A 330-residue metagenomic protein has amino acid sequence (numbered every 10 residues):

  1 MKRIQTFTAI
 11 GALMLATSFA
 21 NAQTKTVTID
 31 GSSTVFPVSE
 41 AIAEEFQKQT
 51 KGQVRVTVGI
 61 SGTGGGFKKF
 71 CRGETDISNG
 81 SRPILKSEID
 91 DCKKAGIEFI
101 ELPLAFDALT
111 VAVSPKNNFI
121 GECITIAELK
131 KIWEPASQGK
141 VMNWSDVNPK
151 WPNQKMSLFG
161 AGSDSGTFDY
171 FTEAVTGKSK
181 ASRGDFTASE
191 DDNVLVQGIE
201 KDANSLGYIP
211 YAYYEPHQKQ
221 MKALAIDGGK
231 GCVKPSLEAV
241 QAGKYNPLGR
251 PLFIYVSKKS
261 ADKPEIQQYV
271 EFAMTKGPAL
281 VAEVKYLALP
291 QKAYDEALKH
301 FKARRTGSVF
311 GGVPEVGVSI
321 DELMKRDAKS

Functional and structural regions predicted by a protein language model:
M1, F19-N21: Glycine-centered signal
M1-T8: Bacterial N-terminal signal peptides that target proteins for export
T8-S18: Bacterial N-terminal signal peptides
A22-S330: Flexible loop/hinge segments at secondary-structure junctions
